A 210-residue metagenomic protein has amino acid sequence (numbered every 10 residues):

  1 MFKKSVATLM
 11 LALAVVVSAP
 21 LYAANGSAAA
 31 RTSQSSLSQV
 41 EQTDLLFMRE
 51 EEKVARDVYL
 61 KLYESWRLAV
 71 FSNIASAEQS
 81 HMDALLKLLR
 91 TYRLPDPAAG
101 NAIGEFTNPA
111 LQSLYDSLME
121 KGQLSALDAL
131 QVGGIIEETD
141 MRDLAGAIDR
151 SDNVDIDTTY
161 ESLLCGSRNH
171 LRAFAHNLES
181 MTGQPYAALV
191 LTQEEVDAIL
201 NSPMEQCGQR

Functional and structural regions predicted by a protein language model:
M1-L9: Bacterial N-terminal signal peptides that target proteins for export
L9-M10, H176: A periodicity- and composition-biased signal for non-globular, repetitive helical segments
M10, A24-N25: N-terminal targeting leader peptides, primarily classical Sec-type signal peptides for secretion
M10-S18: Bacterial N-terminal signal peptides
A19-A23: Sec/Tat signal peptide C-region and signal peptidase I cleavage site
G26-R210: All-alpha RGS (Regulator of G-protein Signaling) helical domain and cognate RGS-like helical scaffolds
